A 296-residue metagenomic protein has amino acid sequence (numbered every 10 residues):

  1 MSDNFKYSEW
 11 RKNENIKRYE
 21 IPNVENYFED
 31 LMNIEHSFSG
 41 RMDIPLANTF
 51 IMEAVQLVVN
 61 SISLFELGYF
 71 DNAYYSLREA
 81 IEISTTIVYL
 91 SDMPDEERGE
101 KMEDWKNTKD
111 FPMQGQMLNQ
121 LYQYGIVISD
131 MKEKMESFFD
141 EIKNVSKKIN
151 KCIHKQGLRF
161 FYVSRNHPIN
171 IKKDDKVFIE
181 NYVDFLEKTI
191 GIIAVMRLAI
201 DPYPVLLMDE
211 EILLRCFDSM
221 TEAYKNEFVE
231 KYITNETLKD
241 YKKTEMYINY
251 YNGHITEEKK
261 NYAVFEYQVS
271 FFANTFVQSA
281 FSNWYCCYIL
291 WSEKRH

Functional and structural regions predicted by a protein language model:
M1-F70, Y75, E96-H296: A cross-kingdom marker of C-terminal helix-rich interaction/assembly modules
S76, E82-R98: Short, charge-rich amphipathic alpha-helical segments embedded in non-transmembrane helical bundles/solenoids
